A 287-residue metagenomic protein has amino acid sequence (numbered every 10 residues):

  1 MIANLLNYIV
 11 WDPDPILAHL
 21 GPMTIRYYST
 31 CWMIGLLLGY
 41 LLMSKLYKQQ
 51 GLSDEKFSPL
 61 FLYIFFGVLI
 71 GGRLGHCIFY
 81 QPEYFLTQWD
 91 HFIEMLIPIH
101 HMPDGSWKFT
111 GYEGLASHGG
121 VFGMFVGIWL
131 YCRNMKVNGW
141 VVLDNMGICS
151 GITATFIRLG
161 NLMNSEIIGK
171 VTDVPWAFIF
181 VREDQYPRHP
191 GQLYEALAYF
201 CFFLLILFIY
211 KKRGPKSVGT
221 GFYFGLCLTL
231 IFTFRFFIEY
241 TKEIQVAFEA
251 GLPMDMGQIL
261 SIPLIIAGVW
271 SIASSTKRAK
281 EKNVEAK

Functional and structural regions predicted by a protein language model:
M1-K287: A feature for loop-to-transmembrane-helix boundaries and adjacent hydrophobic helices in multi-pass integral membrane
